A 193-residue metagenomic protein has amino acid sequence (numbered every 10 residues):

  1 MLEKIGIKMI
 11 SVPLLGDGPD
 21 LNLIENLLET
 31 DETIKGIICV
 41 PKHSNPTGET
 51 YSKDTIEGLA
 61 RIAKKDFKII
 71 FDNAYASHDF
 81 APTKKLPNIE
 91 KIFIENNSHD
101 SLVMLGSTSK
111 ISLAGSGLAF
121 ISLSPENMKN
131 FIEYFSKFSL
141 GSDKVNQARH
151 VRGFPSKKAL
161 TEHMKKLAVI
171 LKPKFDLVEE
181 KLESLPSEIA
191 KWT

Functional and structural regions predicted by a protein language model:
M1-I7: Substrate-binding/gating loop at the entrance of the active-site cleft, primarily in PLP-dependent aminotransferase-like
I7, K64-K68, H99-D100: A short helix->loop->beta-strand "cap" motif at the edges of active sites that frequently abuts
K8-G16: Short beta-strand->loop structural element characteristic of the AMP-binding/adenylate-forming
I10-S11, K42-P46, E162-M164: Surface-exposed cleft-lining segments at the edges of enzyme active sites
P19-L86: Active-site phosphate-binding strand-loop segment of PLP-dependent enzymes
F93-K172, L185: Conserved core segment of the aminotransferase class I/II
A168-E179, A190-T193: Conserved glycine-rich beta-strand-loop-beta hairpin in the small C-terminal domain of fold type I
